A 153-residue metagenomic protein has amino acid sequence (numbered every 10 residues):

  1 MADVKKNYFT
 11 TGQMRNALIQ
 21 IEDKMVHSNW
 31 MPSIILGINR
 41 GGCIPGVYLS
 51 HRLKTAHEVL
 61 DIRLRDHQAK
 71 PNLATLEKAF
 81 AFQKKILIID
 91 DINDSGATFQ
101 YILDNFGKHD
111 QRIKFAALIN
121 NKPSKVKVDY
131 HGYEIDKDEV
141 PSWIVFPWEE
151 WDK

Functional and structural regions predicted by a protein language model:
M1-K153: PRPP-associated nucleotide enzymes
